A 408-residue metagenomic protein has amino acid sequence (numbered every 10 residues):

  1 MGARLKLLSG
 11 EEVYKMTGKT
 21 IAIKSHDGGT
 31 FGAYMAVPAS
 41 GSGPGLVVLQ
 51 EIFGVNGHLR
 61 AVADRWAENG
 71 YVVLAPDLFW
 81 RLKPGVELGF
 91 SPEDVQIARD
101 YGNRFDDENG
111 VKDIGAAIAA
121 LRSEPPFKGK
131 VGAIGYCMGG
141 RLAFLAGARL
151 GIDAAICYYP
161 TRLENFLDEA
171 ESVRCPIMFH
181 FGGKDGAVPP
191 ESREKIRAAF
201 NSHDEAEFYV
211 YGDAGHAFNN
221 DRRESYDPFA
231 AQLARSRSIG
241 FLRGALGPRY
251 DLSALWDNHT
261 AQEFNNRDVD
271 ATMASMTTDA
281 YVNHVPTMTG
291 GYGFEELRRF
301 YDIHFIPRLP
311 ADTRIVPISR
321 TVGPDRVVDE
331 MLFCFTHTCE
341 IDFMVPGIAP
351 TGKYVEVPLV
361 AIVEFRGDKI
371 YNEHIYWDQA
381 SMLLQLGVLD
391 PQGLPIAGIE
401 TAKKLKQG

Functional and structural regions predicted by a protein language model:
G2-T272, A280-Y281, P286: N-terminal cap/leader regions of alpha/beta-hydrolase-fold enzymes, predominantly small-molecule hydrolases
M178, G183, N219, R223 (+1 more regions): C-terminal and inter-domain tail/linker signature
